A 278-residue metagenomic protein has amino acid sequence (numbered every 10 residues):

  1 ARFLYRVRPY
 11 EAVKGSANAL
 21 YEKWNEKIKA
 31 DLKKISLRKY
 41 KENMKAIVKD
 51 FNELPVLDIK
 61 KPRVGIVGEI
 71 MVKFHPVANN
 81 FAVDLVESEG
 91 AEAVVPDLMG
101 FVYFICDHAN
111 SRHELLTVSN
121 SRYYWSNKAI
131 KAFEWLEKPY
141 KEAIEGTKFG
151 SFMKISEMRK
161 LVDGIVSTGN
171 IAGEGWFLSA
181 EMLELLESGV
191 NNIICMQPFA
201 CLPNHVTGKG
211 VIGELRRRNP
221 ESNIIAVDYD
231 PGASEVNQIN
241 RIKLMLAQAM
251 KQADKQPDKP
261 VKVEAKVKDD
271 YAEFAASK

Functional and structural regions predicted by a protein language model:
A1-K278: An N-terminal assembly and electron-transfer interface module characteristic of large anaerobic redox and radical
